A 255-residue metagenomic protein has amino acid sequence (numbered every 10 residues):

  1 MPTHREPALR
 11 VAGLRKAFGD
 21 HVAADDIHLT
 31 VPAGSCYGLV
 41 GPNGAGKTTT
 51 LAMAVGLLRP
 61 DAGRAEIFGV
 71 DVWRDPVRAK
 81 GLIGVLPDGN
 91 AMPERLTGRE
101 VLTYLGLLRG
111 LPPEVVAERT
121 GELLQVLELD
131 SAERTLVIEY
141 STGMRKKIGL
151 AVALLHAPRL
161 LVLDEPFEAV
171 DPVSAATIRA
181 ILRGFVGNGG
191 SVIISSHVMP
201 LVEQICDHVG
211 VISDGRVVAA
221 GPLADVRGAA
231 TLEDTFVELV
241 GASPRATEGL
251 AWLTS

Functional and structural regions predicted by a protein language model:
G63-R74, A79: Conserved ABC transporter NBD signature motif
T103, L107, E114-A132: Conserved ABC ATPase "signature" region
A157: Conserved catalytic motifs of ABC-family nucleotide-binding domains
L161-E165: Catalytic Walker B motif of ABC-type/P-loop ATPase nucleotide-binding domains
A220-G221: ABC ATPase "signature
